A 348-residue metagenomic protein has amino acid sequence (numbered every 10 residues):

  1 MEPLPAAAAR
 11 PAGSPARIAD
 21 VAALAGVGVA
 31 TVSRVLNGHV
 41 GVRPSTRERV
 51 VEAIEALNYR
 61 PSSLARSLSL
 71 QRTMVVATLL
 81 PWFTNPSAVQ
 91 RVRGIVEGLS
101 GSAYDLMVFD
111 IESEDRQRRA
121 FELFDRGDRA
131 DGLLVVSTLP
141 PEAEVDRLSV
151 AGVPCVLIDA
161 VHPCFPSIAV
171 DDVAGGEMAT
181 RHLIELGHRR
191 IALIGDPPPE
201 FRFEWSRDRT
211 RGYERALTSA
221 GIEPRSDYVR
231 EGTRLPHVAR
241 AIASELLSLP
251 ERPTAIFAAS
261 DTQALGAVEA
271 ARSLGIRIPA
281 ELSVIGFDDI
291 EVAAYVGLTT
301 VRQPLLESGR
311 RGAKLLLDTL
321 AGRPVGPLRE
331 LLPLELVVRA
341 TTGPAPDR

Functional and structural regions predicted by a protein language model:
M1-M74, P346-R348: N-terminal helix-turn-helix DNA-binding module of bacterial transcription factors
M1-P5, A9-A16, M74-R181, E185: Alpha-helical recognition/docking segments in bacterial nutrient-uptake and carbohydrate-utilization systems
T78, R129-S137, A192-G195, V229 (+2 more regions): Periplasmic-binding protein-like
P81-Q90, V108-Q117, I168-M178, I194-S244 (+4 more regions): Hinge/beta->alpha junction and helix N-cap segments in small-molecule ligand-binding domains
Q117-A130, H237-E251: Short, well-structured alpha-helical segments in soluble
R190, P224-Y228, R277-S283: Short acidic capping loops at alpha-helix termini that bridge into adjacent secondary structure
A243-R348: Flexible loop/turn connectors
